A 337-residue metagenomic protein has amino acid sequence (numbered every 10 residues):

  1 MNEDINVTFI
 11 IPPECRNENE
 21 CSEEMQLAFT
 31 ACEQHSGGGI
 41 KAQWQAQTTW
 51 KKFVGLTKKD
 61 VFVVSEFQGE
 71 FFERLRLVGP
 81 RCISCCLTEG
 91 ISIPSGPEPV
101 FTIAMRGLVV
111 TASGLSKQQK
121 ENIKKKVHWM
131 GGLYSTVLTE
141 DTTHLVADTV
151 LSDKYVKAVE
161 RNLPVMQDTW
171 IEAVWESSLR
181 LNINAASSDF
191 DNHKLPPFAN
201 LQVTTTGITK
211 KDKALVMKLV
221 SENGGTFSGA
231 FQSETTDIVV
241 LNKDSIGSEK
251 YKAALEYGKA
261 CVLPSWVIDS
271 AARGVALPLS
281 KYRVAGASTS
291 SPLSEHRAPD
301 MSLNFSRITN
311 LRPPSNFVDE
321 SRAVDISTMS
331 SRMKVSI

Functional and structural regions predicted by a protein language model:
M1-I337: Eukaryotic intrinsically disordered, low-complexity regulatory regions
